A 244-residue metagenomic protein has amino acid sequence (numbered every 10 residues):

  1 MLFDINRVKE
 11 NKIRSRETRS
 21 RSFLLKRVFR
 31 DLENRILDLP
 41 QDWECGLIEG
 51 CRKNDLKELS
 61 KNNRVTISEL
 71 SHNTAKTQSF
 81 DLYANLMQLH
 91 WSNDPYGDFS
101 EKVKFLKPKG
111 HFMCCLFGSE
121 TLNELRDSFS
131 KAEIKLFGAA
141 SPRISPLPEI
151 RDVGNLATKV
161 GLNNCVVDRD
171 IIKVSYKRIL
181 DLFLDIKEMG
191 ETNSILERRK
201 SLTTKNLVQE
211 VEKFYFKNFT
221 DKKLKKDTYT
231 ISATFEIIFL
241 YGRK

Functional and structural regions predicted by a protein language model:
M1-Q41: Class I SAM-dependent methyltransferase Rossmann-like catalytic core, especially the SAM/SAH-binding loop
E17-R21, D168-K244: Conserved Class I S-adenosyl-L-methionine
P40-K57: Conserved class I S-adenosyl-L-methionine
K61-A75: Adenosine-cofactor binding site in Rossmann-like domains, unifying the SAM/SAH pocket of S-adenosylmethionine-dependent
N73-Y83: A short acidic, Gly/Pro-enriched loop at the edge of an enzyme's catalytic core that lines a small-molecule cofactor
L86-W91: Short catalytic micro-motifs in class I SAM-dependent methyltransferases
Y96-H111: A short glycine-rich, Lys/Arg-flanked "PGG" loop and its adjoining helix->strand segment in the class I
C114-R178, T192-L196: Conserved catalytic/acceptor-binding region of the Class I
